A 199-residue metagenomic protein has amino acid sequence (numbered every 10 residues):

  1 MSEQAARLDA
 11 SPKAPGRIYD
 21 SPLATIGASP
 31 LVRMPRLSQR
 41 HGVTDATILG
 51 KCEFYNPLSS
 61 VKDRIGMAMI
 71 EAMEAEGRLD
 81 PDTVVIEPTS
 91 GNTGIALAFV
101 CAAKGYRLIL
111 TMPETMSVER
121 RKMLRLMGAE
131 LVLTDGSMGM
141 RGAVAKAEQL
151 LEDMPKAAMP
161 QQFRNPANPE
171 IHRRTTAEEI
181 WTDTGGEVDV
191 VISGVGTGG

Functional and structural regions predicted by a protein language model:
M1-G199: PLP-dependent amino-acid enzyme catalytic core
